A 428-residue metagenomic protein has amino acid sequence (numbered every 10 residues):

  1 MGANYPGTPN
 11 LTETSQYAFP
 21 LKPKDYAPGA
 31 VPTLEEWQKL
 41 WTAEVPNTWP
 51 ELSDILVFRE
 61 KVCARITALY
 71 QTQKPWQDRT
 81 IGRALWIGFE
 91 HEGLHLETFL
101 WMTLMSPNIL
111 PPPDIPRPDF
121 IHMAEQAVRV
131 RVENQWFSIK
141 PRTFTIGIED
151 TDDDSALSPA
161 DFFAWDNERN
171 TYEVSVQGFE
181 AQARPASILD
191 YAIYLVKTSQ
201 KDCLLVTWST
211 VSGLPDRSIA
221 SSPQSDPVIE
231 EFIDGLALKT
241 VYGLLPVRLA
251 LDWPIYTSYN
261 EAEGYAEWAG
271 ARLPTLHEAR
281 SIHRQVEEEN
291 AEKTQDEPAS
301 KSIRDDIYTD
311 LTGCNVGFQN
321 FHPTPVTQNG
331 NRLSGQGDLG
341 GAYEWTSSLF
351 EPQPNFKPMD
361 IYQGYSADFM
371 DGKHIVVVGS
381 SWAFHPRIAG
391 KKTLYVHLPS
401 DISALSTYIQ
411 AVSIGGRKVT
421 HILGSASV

Functional and structural regions predicted by a protein language model:
M1-R65, L69, P75-L94, M105-P107 (+8 more regions): Disulfide-stabilized, aromatic/cysteine-rich ligand-recognition loop
G88, E92-L94, M102-D166, K201 (+3 more regions): Functional-site microenvironments in short loops/helix caps that host divalent-cation chemistry
